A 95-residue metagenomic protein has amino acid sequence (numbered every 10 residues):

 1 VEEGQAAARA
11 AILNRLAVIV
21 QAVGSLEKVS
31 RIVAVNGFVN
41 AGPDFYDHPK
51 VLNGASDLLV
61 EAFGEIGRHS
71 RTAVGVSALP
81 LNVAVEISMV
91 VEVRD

Functional and structural regions predicted by a protein language model:
V1-D95: Short, polar/acidic, helix-capping and beta-turn segments at strand->helix junctions that line the mouths
